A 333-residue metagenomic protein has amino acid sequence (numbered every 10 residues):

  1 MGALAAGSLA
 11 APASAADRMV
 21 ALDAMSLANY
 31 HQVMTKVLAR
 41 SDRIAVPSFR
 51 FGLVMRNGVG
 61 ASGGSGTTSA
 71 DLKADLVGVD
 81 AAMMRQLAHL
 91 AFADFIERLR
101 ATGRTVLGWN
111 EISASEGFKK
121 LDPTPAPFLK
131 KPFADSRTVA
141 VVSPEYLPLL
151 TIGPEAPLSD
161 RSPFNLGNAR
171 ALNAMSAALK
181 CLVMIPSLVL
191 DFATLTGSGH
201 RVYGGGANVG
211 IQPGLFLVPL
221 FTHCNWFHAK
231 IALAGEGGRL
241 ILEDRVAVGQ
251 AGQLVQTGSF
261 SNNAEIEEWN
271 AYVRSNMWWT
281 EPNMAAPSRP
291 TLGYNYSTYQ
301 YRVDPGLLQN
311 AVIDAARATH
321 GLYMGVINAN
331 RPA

Functional and structural regions predicted by a protein language model:
M1-A15: N-terminal export signals
A15-A333: A structural "domain/chain start" motif
